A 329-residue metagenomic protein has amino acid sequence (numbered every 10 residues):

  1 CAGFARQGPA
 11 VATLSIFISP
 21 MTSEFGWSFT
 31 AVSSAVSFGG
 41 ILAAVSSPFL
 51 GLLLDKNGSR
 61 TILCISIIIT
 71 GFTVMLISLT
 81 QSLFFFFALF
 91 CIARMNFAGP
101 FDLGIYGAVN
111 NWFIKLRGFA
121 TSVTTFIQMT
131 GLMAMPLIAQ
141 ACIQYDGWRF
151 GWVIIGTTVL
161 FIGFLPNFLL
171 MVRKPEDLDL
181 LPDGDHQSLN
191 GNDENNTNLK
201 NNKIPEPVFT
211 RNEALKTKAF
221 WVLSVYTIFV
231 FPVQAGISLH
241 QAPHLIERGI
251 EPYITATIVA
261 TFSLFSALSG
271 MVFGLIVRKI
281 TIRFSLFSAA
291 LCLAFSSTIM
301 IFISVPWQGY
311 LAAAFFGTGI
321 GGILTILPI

Functional and structural regions predicted by a protein language model:
C1-F29, S46-L50, M135-P136, G236-A242: Extracytoplasmic
F4, T73, F84-P100, I228 (+1 more regions): Hydrophobic core of transmembrane alpha-helices in multi-pass small-molecule transporters, especially MFS/SLC-type
A10-M21, N212-G270: Extracytoplasmic gate region of multi-pass secondary transporters
M21, G99-F113, G322-I329: Intracellular juxtamembrane helix-capping segments at the cytosolic ends of symmetry-related transmembrane helices
S34-L52, A260-F273: Central cavity-lining transmembrane alpha-helices of secondary-active solute carriers, predominantly the Major
V45-F84, V277, R283: Conserved MFS/SLC helix-loop-helix module at the cytosolic interface between two early adjacent transmembrane helices
I127-L178: Helix-loop-helix hairpin linking two adjacent transmembrane segments in secondary transporters
Q234, I254, A260-L327: C-terminal transmembrane helical hairpin of 12-TM major facilitator-type secondary transporters
